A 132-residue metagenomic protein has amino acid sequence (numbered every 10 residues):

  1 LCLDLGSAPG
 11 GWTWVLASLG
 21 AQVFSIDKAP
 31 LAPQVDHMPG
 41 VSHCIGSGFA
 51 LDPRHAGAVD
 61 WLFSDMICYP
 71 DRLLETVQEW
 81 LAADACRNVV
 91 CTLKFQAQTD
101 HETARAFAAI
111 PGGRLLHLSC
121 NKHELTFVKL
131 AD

Functional and structural regions predicted by a protein language model:
L1, Q22, N88: Residues at the starts of beta-strands that form the adenosine-phosphate
L1-A8, V15: Conserved class I S-adenosyl-L-methionine
D4, F63-S64, C91: Redox-cofactor binding/interface segments in oxidoreductases and associated redox assembly factors
S7, K28-L31, G48, K94-Q96 (+1 more regions): Short, ordered loop/turn segments at secondary-structure junctions
W12, C68-P70, Q96-Q98: Short acidic, S/G/P-rich loop/turn micro-motifs used as interaction or catalytic elements
T13-W14, V35, L73-L74, H101: Short glycine-/acidic-enriched loop or helix-start segments at secondary-structure transitions that form or flank
S18-D71: S-adenosyl-L-methionine
L74-A131: C-terminal substrate-binding/active-site "lid" region of AdoMet-derived donor-dependent transferases
